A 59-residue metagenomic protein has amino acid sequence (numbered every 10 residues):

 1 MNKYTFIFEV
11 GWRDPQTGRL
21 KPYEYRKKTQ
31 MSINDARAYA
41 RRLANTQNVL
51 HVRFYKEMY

Functional and structural regions predicted by a protein language model:
M1-R13, R53-F54: Short N-terminal "domain-start" leader segments that mark the transition from disordered tails or signal peptides into
D14-Q16, M58: Solvent-exposed strand-loop boundary residues in beta-sheet-rich modules
G18-D35: A short, exposed loop/beta-hairpin motif centered on an aromatic-Gly-Thr core
R41-Y59: Short, mixed-charge low-complexity intrinsically disordered segments
